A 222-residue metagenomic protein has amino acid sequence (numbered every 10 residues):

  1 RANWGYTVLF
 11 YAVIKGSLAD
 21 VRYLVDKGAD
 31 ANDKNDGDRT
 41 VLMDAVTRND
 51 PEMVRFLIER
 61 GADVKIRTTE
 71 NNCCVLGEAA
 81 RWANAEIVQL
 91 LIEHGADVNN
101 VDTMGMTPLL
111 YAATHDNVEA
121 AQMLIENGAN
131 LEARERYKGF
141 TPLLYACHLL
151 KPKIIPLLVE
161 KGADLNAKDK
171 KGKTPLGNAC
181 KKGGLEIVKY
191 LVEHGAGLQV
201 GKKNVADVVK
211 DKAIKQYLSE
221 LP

Functional and structural regions predicted by a protein language model:
R1-T7, K34-T40, R67-V75, V101-T107 (+3 more regions): Ankyrin-repeat boundary/"N-cap" motif
N3-Y6, R22, P222: Intrinsically disordered, low-complexity regulatory segments in ankyrin-centric signaling systems
Y11-S17, D44-D50, E78-N84, Y111-N117 (+3 more regions): Ankyrin repeat A-helix N-terminal signature
S17-V25, D50-I58, N84-I92, N117-I125 (+3 more regions): Ankyrin repeat structural motif
H94, K161, E193-P222: Ankyrin-repeat-protein effector appendages
H148-P152, P156, E160-G201: Ankyrin-repeat and related helical/solenoid repeat scaffolds used for protein-protein interactions
